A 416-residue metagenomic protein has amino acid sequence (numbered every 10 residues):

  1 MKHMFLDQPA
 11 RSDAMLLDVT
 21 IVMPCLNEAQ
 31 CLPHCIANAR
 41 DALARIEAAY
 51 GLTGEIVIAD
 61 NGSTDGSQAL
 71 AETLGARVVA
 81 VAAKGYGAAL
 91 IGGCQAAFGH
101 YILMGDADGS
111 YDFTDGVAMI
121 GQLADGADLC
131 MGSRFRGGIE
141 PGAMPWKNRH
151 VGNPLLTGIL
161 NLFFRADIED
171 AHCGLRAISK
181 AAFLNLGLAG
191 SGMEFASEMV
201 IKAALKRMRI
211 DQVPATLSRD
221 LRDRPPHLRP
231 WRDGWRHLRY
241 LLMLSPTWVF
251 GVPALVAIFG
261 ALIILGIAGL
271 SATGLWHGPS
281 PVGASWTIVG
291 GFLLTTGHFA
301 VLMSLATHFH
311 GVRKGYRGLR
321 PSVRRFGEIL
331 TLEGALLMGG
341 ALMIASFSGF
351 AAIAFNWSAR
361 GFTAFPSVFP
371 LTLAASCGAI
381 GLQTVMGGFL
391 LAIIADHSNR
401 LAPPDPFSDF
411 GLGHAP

Functional and structural regions predicted by a protein language model:
M1-A44, L52: N-proximal low-complexity "stem/linker" segments adjacent to membrane-targeting elements
M1-L16, A189-P416: Hydrophobic helical membrane-anchoring modules
E28-C31, S63, Y86: Donor nucleotide-sugar binding loop of glycosyltransferases
E47-G62, V79, G381: Short beta-strand/loop segment that forms part of the nucleotide-sugar
T53-V57, Q68-A96: Conserved donor nucleotide-binding strand/loop of the catalytic core
V57-Q68, G109: A conserved acidic beta->alpha catalytic loop
V81-A96, Y101, F113-M193, R219-Y240: Acceptor/aglycone-binding surface of glycosyltransferases and processive sugar-polymer synthases
